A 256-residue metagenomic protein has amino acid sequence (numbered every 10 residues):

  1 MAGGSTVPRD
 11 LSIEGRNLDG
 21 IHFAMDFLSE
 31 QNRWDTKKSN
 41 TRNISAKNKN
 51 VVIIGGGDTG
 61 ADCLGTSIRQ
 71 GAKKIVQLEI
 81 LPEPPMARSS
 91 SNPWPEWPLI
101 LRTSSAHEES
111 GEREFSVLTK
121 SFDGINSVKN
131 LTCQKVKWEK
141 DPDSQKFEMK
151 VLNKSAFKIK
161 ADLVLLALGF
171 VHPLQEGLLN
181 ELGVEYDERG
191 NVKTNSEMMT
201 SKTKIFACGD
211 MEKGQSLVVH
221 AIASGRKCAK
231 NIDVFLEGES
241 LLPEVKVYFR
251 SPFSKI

Functional and structural regions predicted by a protein language model:
M1-G4, V51-I54, T119, A161-G169: Short hydrophobic core segments
S5, R9, S116-S127, K135-K140: A conserved short coil-to-beta-strand element within the FAD-binding core of flavoproteins
N17-N48, K140-Q215: FAD-site-proximal beta/loop scaffold in flavoenzymes
T36-A72: Rossmann-like NAD(P)H-binding beta-loop-alpha module
G56, E79-E83, D210: Cofactor-binding loop segments of dinucleotide-utilizing enzymes, especially the Rossmann-like FAD- and NAD(P)+-binding
G60-C63, Q70, C208-L242: A conserved FAD-binding loop/helix module that cradles the flavin
L64-S121, S240-K255: Rossmann-like dinucleotide-binding cores of NAD(P)H-dependent redox enzymes
